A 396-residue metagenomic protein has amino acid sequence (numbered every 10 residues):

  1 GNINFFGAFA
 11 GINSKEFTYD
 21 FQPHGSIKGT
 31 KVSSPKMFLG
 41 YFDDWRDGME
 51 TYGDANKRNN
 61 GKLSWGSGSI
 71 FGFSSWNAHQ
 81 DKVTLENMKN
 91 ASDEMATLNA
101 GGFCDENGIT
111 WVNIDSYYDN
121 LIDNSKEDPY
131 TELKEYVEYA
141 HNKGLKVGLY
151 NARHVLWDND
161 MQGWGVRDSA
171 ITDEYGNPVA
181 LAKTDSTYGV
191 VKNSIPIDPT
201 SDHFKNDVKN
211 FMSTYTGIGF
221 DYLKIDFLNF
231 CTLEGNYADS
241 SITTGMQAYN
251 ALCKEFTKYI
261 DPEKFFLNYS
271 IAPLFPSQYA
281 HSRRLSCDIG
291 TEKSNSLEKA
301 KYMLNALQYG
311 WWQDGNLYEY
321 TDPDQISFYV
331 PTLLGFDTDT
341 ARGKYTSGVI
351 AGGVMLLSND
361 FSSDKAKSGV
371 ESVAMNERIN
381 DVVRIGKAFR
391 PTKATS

Functional and structural regions predicted by a protein language model:
G1-E106: Carbohydrate-recognition beta-sandwich/jelly-roll modules in extracellular/periplasmic carbohydrate-active proteins
K15-S26, D105-N107, N113, I122-D128 (+9 more regions): Mature catalytic domains of secreted/periplasmic carbohydrate-active enzymes
N60-G61, G101, Y136, N210-M212 (+3 more regions): Generic recognition of flexible, low-complexity loop/linker segments
G66, M88, P129, L133 (+4 more regions): Active-site-proximal structural scaffolding
S69-S213, F220-I225, N229-S240: Aromatic-lined carbohydrate-binding/catalytic grooves of carbohydrate-active enzymes
W164-S194, D198-D202, N206, A251-K365: Glycan-recognition surfaces
C231-F265: Short acidic, glycine/proline-enriched helix-loop-strand junctions
S362-S396: Non-catalytic C-terminal accessory modules of carbohydrate-active enzymes
